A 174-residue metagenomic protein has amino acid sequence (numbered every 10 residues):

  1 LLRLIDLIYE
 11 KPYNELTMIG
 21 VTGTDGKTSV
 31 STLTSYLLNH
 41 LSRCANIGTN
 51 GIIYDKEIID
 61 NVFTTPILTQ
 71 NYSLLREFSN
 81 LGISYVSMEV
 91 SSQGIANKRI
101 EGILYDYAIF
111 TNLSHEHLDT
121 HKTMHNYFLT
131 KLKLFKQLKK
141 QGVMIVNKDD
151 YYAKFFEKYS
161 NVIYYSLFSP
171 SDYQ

Functional and structural regions predicted by a protein language model:
L2-K148, Y152-V162: Phosphate-binding loop of NTP-binding sites
Y159-Q174: Beta-strand->loop->alpha-helix junctions that form or flank phosphate-binding loops in nucleotide-handling enzymes
